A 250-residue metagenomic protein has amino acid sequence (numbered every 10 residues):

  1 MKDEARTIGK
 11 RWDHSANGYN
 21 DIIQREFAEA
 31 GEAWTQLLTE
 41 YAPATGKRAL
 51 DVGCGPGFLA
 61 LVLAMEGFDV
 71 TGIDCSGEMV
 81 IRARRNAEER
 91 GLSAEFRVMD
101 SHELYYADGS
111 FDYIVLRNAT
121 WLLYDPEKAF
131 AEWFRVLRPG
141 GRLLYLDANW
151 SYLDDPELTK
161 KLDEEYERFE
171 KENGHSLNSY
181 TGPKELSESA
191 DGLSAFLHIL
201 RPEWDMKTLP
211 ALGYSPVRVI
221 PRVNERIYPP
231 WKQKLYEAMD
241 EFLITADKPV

Functional and structural regions predicted by a protein language model:
M1-A44, F58-V62, V223: Conserved class I S-adenosyl-L-methionine
L50-V52, P56-E103: Class I SAM-dependent methyltransferase SAM/SAH-binding core
H102-Y113: A short acidic, Gly/Pro-enriched loop at the edge of an enzyme's catalytic core that lines a small-molecule cofactor
Y113-P126: A short SAM/SAH-binding and catalytic strip from SAM-dependent methyltransferases
E127-P139: A short glycine-rich, Lys/Arg-flanked "PGG" loop and its adjoining helix->strand segment in the class I
R142-S176: Conserved class I S-adenosyl-L-methionine
F196-G213, V219: Short alpha-helix
L212-S215, P229-V250: Core SAM-dependent methyltransferase catalytic element
